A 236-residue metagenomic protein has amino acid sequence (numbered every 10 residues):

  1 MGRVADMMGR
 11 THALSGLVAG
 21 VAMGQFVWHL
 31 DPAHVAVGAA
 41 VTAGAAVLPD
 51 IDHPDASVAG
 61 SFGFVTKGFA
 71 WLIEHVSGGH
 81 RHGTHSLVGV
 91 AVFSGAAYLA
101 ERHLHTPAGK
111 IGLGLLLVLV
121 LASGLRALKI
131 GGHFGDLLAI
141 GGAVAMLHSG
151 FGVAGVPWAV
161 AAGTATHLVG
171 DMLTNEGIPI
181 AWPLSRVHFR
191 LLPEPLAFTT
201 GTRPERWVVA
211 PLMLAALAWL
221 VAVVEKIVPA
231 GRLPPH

Functional and structural regions predicted by a protein language model:
M1-H236: N-terminal membrane-targeting hydrophobic helices
